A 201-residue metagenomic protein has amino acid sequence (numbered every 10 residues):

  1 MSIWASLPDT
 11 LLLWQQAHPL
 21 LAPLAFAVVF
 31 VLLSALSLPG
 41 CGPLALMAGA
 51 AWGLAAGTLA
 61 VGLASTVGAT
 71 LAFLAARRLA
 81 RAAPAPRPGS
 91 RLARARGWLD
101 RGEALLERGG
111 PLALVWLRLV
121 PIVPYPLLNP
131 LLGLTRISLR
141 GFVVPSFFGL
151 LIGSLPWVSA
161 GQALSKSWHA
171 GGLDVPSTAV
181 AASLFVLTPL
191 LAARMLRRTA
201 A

Functional and structural regions predicted by a protein language model:
M1-V29, A55-N129, L134-T135, S165-T178 (+1 more regions): Membrane-interfacial helix-loop-helix
F30-A51, A55-A56, I122-L128, R140 (+1 more regions): Transmembrane helix boundary and interhelical junction motifs in multipass membrane proteins
L32-A35, W116-L119, S183: Hydrophobic alpha-helical transmembrane segments of multi-pass membrane proteins
G49, A76, L132-L134, G149 (+1 more regions): Helix-capping/transition residues at the boundaries of transmembrane alpha-helices and the short helical linkers
A60, V144-P145: Hydrophobic core positions of alpha-helical segments in small-molecule transporters and transporter systems
V67-G68, F147-P156: Membrane-embedded alpha-helical segments of transport systems, primarily multispan ion/solute transporters
S154-S167: Transmembrane alpha-helical segments of integral membrane proteins
